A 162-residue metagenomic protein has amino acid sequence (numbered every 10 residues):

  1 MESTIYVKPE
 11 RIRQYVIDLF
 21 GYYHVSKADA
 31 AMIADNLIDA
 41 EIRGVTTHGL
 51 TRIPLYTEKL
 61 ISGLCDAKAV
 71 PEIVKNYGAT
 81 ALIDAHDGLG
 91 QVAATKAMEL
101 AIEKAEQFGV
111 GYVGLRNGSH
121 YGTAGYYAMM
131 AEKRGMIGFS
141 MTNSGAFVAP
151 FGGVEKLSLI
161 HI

Functional and structural regions predicted by a protein language model:
M1-Y23: Generic N-terminal amphipathic, Lys/Arg-enriched alpha-helix
G21-H24, I42-T46: N-terminal and secondary-structure boundary signal
V25-A30: Helix N-cap / loop-to-helix initiation motif
T51-I102: Active-site cofactor/substrate anionic-group-binding motifs, chiefly glycine- and Lys/Arg-rich phosphate-binding loops
L82-L157: A generic, well-ordered mixed alpha/beta core segment in the N-terminal half of proteins
I160-I162: Conserved small/polar residues in nucleotide/adenosyl-binding loops
